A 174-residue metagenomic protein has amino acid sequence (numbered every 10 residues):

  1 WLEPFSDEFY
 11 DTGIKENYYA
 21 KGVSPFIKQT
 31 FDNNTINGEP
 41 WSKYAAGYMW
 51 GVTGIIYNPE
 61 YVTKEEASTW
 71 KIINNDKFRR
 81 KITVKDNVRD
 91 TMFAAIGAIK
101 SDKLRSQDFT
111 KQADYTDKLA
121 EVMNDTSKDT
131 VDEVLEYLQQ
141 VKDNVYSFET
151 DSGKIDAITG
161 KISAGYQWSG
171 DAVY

Functional and structural regions predicted by a protein language model:
W1-K161: Extracytoplasmic ligand-binding site segments that recognize negatively charged/polar headgroups
L2, G165-Y174: A ligand-binding cleft/hinge motif common to bilobed small-molecule-binding domains
